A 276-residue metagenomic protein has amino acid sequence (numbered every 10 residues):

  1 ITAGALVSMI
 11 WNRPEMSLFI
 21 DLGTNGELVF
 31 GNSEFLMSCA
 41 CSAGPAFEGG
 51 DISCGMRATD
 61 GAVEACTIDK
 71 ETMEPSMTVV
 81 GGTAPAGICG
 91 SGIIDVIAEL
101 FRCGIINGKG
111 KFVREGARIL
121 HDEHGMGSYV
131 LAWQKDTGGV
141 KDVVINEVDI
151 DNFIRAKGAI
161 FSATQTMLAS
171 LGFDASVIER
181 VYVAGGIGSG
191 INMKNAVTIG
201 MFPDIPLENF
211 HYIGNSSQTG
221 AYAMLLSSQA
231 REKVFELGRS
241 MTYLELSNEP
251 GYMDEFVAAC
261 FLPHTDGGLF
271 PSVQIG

Functional and structural regions predicted by a protein language model:
I1-G4, I154-S176: Phosphate/ATP-binding catalytic cores across multiple sugar-kinase/actin-like superfamilies, primarily ASKHA
T2-G92, N192-G214: Glycine-rich phosphate-binding loop of actin/hexokinase-like ATP-binding domains
T2-L6, I154-G158, N209-S247: Glycine-rich phosphate-binding/hydrolytic loop that grips phosphoryl groups
W11, A223-G276: Acidic, glycine/GT-rich loop-and beta-edge segments that sit at the periphery of enzyme/chaperone cores
I94-A156: Gly/charged contiguous loops adjacent to phosphate- or pyrophosphate-bearing nucleotide/cofactor binding elements
I97, S176-G185: Short glycine-rich phosphate-binding loop at a beta-alpha junction
N107-A117, A169-E179, R231-R239: Flexible, glycine/charged-enriched surface loops at secondary-structure junctions
G125, F173, G185-D204, L246-E255: Short glycine/threonine-rich loop-to-helix capping motif typified by GTGT followed within a few residues by an Asp-Pro
